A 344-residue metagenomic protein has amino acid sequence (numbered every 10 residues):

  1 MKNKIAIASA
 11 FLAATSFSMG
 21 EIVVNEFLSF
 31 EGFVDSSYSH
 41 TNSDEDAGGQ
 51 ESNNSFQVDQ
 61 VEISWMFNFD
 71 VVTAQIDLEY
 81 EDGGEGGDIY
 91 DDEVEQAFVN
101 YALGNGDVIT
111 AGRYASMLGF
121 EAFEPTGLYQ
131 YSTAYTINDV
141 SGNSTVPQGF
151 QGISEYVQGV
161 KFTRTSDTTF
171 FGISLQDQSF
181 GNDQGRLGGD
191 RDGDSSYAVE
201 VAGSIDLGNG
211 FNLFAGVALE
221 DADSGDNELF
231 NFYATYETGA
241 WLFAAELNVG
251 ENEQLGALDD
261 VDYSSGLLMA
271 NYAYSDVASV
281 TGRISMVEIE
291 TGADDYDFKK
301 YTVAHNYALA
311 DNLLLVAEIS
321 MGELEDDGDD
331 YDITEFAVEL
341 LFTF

Functional and structural regions predicted by a protein language model:
M1-G20: Gram-negative bacterial Sec-dependent N-terminal signal peptides
E21-S43, Q50-F180, G193-S195, S204-G208 (+2 more regions): Outer membrane beta-barrel
S37-D46, E79-E85, Y114-F120, P125 (+5 more regions): Sequence/structural signature of outer-membrane beta-barrel proteins
G48-Q57, E85-V94, F150-S154, L187-S196 (+4 more regions): Replace "Gram-negative outer membrane beta-barrel proteins" with "bacterial and organellar outer membrane beta-barrel
V61-I63, A97-V99, V160, V201 (+5 more regions): Membrane-embedded beta-strands of outer-membrane beta-barrel proteins, especially the hydrophobic/small aromatic
D77-L78, T281-R283, A304-N306, L313-S320: Conserved active-site loop/cleft motifs that coordinate metal ions or position small ligands
D194-S196, V201-G292, K299-K300: Detector for outer-membrane/organellar transmembrane beta-barrel domains, recognizing the amphipathic beta-strand
I205, Y307-L309, L314, D332-F344: Outer-membrane beta-barrel "beta-signal"
